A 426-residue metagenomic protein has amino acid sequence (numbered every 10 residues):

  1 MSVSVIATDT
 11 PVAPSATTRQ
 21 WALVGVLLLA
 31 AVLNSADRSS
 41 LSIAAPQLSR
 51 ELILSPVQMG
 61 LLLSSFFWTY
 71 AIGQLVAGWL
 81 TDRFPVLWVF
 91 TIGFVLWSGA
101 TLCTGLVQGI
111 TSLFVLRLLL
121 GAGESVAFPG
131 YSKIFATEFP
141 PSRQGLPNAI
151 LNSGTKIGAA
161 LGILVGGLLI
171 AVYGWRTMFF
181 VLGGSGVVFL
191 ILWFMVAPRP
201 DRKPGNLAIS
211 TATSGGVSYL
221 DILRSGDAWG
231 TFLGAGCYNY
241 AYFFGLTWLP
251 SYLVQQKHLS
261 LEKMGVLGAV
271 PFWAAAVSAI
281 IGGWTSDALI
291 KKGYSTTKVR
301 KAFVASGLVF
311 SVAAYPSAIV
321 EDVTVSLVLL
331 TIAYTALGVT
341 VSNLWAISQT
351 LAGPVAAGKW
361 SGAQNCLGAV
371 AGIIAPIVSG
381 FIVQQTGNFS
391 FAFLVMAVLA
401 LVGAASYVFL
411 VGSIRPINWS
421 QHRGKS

Functional and structural regions predicted by a protein language model:
L41-S42, G226-I280, V341, W345: Extracytoplasmic gate region of multi-pass secondary transporters
I53, P85, L106-S112, P140 (+3 more regions): Helix-breaking motifs and short loop linkers at transmembrane-helix boundaries and internal kinks in secondary membrane
I72-I110: Conserved MFS/SLC helix-loop-helix module at the cytosolic interface between two early adjacent transmembrane helices
W88-L102, K298-Y315: Structural signature of the two symmetry-related core transmembrane helices
L116-I157: Cytoplasmic helix-loop-helix junction between adjacent transmembrane helices in 12-TM secondary transporters
L151-R199: Helix-loop-helix hairpin linking two adjacent transmembrane segments in secondary transporters
F194-L220, I417-G424: Flexible cytoplasmic inter-helical loops of multi-pass small-molecule transporters
Q349-T386: A late C-terminal transmembrane helix in Major Facilitator Superfamily
